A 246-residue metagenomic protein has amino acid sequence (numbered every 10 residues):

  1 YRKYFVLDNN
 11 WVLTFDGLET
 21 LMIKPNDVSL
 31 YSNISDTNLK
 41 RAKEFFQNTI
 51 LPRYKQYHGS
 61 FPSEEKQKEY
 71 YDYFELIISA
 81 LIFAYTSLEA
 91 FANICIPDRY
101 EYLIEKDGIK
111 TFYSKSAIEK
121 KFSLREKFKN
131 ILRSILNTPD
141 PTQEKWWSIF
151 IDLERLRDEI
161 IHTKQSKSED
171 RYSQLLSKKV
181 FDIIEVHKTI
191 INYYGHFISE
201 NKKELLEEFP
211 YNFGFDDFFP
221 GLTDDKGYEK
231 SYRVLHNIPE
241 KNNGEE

Functional and structural regions predicted by a protein language model:
Y1-E19, G59, S148-D152, Q165-E246: Polyanionic, low-complexity intrinsically disordered segments
Y1-I78: Charged alpha-helical initiation segments
M22, N26-N33, T37, E119 (+5 more regions): Alpha-helix boundary/N-cap detector
I34, R41, F45, T49 (+6 more regions): Charge-rich, solvent-exposed alpha-helical interaction surfaces
S35, A42, A80, A84-L88 (+2 more regions): Amphipathic alpha-helices that form helix-helix packing interfaces
K68, D72-E75, P141, K145-S148 (+2 more regions): A structural signal for alpha-helical segments
Y73-R99: Short, hydrophobic, well-ordered secondary-structure elements
I94-D170, Y193-L206: Flexible secondary-structure boundary motifs
